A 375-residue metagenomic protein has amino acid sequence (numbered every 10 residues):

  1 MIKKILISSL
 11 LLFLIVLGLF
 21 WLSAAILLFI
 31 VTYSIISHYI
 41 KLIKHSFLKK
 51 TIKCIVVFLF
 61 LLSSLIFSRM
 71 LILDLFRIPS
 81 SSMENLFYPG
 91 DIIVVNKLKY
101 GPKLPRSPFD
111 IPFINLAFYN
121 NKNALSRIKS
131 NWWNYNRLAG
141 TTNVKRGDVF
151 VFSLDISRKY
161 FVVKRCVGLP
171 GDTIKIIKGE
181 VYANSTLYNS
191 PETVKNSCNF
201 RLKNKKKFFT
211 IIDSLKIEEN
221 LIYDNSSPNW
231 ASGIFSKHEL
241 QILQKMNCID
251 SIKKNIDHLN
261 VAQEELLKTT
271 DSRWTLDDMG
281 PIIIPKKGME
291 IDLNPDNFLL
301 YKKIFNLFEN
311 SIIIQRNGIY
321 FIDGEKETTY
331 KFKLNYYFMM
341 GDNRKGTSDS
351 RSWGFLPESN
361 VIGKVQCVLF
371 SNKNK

Functional and structural regions predicted by a protein language model:
M1-K375: Extended hydrophobic leader/signal-anchor segments used for secretion and membrane insertion
